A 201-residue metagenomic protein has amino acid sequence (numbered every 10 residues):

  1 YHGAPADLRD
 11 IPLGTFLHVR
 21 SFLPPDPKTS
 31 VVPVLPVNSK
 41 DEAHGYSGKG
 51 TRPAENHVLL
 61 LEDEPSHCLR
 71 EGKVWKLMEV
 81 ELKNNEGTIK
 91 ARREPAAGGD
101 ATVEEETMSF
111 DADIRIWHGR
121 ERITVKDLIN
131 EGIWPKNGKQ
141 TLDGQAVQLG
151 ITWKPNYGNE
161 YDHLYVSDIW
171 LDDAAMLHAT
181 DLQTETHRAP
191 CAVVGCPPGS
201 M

Functional and structural regions predicted by a protein language model:
Y1-M201: Short, flexible, surface-exposed loop segments at domain boundaries
